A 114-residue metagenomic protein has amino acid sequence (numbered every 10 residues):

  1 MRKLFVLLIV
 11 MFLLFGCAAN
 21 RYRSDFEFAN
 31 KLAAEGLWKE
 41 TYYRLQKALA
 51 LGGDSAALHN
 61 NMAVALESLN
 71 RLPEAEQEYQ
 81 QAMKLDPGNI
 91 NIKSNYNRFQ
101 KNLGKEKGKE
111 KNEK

Functional and structural regions predicted by a protein language model:
C17-L32: Bacterial Sec signal peptide processing site at the extreme N-terminus
Y22-R23, A56-A57, I90-N91: Helix-start (N-cap) detector for alpha-helical repeat units in TPR-like alpha-solenoids, especially tetratricopeptide
K47-A48, Q81-A82: Canonical positions in the second alpha-helix
